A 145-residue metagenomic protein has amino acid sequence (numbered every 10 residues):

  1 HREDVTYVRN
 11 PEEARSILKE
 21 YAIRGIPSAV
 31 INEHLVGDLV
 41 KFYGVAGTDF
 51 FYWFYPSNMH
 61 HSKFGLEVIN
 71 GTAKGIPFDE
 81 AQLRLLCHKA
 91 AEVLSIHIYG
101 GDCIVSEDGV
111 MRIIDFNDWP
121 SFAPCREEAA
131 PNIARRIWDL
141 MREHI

Functional and structural regions predicted by a protein language model:
H1-D4: A short acidic, helix-capping loop that chelates divalent metal ions and anchors anionic groups
T6-L94: Phosphate-binding site of ATP-dependent enzymes
V30, F50, Y99, R112-D115: Protein kinase-like catalytic core scaffold
E33, V68-N70, C103, A130-I133: Short, charged/polar low-complexity linear motifs in solvent-exposed/disordered segments
H34-L35, Y43, D102-I104, N117: Anionic group-transfer/hydrolysis microenvironments
V40, I96-D108: A short glycine-rich, hydrophobically flanked beta-strand micro-motif that places a catalytic Asp/Glu for divalent metal
F78, E92, V105-I145: C-terminal active-site "lid" helix and adjoining low-complexity regulatory extension at the edge of ATP-using catalytic
